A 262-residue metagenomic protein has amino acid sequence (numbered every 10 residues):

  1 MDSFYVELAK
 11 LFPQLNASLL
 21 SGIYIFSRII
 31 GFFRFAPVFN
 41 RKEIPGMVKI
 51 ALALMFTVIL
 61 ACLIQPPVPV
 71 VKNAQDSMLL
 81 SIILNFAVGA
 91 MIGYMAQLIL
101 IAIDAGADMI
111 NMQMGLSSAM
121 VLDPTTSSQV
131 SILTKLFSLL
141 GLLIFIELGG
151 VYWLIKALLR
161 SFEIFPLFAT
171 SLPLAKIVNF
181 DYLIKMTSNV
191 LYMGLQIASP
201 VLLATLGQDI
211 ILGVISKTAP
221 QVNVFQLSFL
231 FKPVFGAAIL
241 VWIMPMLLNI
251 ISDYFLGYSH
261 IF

Functional and structural regions predicted by a protein language model:
M1-F262: Hydrophobic alpha-helical segments and their helix-loop boundaries in membrane and membrane-proximal proteins
